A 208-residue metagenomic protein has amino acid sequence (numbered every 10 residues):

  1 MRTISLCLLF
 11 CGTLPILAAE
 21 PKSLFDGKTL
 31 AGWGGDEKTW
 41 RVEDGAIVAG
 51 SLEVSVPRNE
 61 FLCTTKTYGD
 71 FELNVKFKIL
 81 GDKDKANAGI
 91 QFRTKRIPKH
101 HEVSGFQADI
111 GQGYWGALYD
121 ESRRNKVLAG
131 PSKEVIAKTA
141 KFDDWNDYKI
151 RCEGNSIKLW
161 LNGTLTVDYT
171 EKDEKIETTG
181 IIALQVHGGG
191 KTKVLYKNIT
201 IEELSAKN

Functional and structural regions predicted by a protein language model:
M1-S5: Positively charged n-region of N-terminal signal peptides that target proteins for export
L6-L8, A206: Compositionally biased regions
L9-A18: Hydrophobic h-region of N-terminal signal peptides that target proteins for export in Gram-negative bacteria
A18-N208: Carbohydrate-interacting regions of secretory-pathway proteins
